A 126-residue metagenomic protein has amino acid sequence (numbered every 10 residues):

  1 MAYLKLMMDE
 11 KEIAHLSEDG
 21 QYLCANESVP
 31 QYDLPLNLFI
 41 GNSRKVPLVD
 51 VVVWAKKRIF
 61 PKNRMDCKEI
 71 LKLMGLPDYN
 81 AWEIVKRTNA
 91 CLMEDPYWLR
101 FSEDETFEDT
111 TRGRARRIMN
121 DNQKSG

Functional and structural regions predicted by a protein language model:
M1-G126: Phosphate/dinucleotide-binding and metal-coordinating scaffold of catalytic cores in nucleotide-dependent enzymes
